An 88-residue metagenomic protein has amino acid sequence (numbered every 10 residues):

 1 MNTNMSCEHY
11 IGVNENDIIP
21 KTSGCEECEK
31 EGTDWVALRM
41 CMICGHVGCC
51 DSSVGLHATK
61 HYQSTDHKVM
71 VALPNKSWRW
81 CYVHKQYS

Functional and structural regions predicted by a protein language model:
M5-E15, I19-G24, E31, V47-S88: Cys/His-rich, Zn2+-coordinating zinc-finger modules
E26-E29, M42: Cys/His/Pro-rich metal-binding microdomains
T33-M42: Canonical RING-type zinc finger of E3 ubiquitin-protein ligases
